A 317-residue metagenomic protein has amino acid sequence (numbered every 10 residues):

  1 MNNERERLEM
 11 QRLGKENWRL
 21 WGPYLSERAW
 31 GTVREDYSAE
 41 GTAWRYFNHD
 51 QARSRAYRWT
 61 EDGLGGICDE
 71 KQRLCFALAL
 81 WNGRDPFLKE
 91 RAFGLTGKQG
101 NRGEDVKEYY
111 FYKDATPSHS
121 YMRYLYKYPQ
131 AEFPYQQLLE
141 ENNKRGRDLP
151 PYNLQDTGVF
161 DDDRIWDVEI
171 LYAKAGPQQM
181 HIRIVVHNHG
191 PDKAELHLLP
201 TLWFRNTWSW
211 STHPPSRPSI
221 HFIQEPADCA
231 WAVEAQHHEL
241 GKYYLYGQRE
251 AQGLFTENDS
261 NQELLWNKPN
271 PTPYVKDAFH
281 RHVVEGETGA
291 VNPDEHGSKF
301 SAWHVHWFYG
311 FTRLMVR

Functional and structural regions predicted by a protein language model:
M1-R317: Anionic coordination/interaction segments
